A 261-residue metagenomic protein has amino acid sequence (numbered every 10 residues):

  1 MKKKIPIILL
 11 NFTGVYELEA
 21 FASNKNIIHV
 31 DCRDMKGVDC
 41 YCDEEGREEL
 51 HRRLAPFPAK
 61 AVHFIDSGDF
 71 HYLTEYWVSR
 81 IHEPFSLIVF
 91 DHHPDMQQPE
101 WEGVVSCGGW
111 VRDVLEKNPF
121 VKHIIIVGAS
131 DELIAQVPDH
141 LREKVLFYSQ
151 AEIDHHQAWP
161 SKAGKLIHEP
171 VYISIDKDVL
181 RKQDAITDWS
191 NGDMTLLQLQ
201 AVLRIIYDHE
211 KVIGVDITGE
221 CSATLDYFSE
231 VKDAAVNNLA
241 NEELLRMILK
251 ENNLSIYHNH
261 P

Functional and structural regions predicted by a protein language model:
K2-I65, D69-S86, I125-L133, D139-P261: Catalytic cores of soluble, metal-dependent hydrolases
G68-H123: Hydrophobic alpha-helical segments and helix pairs
